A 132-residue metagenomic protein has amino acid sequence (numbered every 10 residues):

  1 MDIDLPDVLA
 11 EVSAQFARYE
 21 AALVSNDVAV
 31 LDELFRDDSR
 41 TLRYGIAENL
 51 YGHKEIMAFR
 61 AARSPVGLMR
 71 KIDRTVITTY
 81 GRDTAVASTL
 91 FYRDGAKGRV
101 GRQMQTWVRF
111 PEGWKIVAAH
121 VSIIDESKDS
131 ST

Functional and structural regions predicted by a protein language model:
M1-D37, S127-T132: Short, low-complexity N-terminal intrinsically disordered segments enriched in polar/charged residues
D7, A14-Q15, R70-I72, R102: Short, conserved clusters of charged catalytic residues that mark active-site and nucleotide-handling motifs
E11, I46, E55-K97: Surface-exposed, charged secondary-structure patches
Y19, L31-D32, R40, G52 (+3 more regions): Hydrophobic pocket/interface hotspot
F35, F91-R93, H120-I123: Short beta-strand segments enriched in hydrophobic/aromatic residues within well-folded beta-rich domains
L42-Y44: Polytopic transmembrane helical bundles with strong interfacial aromatic enrichment
E48, T84, V121-I123: Residue-level detector of flexible, active-site-proximal loop/helix-junction positions within diverse enzyme catalytic
V100-S130: Short beta-strand edge/turn micro-motifs at domain boundaries
